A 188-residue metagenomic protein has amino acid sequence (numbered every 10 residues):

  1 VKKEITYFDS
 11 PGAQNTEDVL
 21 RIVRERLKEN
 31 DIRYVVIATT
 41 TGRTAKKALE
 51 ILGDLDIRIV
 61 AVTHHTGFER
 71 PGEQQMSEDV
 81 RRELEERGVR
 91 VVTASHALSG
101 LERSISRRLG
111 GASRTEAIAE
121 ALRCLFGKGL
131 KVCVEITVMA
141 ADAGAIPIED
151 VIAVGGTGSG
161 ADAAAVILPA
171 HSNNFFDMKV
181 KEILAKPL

Functional and structural regions predicted by a protein language model:
V1-L188: Conserved mixed alpha/beta catalytic, RNA-binding, or beta-rich assembly cores of soluble enzyme, regulatory
